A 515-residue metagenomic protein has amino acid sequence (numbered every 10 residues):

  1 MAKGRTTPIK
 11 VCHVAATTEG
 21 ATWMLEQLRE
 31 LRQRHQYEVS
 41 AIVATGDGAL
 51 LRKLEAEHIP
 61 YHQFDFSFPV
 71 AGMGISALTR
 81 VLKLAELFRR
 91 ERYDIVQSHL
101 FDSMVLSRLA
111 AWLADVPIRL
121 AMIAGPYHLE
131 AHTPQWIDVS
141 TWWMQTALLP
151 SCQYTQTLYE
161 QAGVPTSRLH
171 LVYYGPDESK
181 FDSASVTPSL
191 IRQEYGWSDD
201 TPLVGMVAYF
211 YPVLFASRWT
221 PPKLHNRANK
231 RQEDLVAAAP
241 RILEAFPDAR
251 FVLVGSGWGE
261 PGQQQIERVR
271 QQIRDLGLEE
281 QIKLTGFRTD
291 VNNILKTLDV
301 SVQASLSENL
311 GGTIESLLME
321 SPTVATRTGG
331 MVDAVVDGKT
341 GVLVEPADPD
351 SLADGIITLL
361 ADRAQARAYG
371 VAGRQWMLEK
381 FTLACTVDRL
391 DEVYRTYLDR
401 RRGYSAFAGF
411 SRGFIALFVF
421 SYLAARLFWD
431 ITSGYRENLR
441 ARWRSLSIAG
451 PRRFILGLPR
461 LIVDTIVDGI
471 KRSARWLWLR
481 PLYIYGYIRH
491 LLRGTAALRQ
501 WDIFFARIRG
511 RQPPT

Functional and structural regions predicted by a protein language model:
I42-V43, P322-A325, V335: Short hydrophobic beta-strand element within catalytic cores of glycosyltransferases and related nucleotide-activated
S98-M104, I123: Short His-centered aromatic/hydrophobic patch
I118-L149, A162: A conserved, positively charged/aromatic
Q145-F181: A short, active-site helix/loop in glycosyltransferases that binds the activated sugar's phosphate group
F181-W197, P221-P222, V269: A short helix/loop element that forms part of the nucleotide-sugar donor recognition site in Leloir-type
E260-R268, L278-F287, I294, V342-L343: Active-site donor-binding acidic/aromatic loop of nucleotide-activated sugar and phosphosugar transferases involved
D337-G338, V342-P349, T358-R363: Conserved acidic donor-binding segment of nucleotide-sugar-dependent glycosyltransferases
S351, T358, Q365-K380, T386-E392 (+1 more regions): A short, well-ordered alpha-helix in the C-terminal region of glycosyltransferases
